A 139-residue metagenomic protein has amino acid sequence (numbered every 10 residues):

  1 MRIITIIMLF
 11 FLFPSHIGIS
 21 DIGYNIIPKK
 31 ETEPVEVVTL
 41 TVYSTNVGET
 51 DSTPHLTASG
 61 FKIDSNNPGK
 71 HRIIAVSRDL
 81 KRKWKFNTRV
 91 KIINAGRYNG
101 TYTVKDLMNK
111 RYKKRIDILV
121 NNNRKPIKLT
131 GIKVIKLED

Functional and structural regions predicted by a protein language model:
I4-L12: Sec-dependent N-terminal signal peptides
I17-D139: Solvent-exposed, well-ordered loop and adjacent helix/strand elements within mature globular domains that form
